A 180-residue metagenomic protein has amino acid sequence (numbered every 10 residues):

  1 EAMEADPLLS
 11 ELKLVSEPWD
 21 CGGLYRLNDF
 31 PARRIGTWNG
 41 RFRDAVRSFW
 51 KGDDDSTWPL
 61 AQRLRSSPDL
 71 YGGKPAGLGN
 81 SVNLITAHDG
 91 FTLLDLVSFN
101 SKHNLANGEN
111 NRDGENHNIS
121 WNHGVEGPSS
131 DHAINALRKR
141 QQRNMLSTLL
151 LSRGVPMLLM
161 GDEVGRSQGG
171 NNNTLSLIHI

Functional and structural regions predicted by a protein language model:
E1: Short acidic catalytic loops
E4-L158: Conserved alpha/beta catalytic core and glycan-binding cleft of carbohydrate-active enzymes
L159-V164, Q168-G170: Short acidic/histidine-rich active-site segments
I178-I180: Conserved small/polar residues in nucleotide/adenosyl-binding loops
